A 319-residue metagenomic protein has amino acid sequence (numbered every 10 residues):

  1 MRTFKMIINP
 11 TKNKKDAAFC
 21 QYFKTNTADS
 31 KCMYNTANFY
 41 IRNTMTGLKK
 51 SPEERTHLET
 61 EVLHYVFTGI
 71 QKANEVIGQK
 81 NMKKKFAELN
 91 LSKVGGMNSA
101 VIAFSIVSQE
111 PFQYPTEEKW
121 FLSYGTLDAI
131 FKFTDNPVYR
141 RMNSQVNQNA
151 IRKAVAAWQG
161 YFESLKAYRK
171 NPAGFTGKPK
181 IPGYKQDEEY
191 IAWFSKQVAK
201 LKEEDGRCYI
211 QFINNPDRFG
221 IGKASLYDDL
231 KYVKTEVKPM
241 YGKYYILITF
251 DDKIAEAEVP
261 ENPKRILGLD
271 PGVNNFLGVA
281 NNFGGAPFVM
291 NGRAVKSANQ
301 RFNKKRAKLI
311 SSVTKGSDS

Functional and structural regions predicted by a protein language model:
M1-S319: Nucleic-acid substrate recognition interfaces
